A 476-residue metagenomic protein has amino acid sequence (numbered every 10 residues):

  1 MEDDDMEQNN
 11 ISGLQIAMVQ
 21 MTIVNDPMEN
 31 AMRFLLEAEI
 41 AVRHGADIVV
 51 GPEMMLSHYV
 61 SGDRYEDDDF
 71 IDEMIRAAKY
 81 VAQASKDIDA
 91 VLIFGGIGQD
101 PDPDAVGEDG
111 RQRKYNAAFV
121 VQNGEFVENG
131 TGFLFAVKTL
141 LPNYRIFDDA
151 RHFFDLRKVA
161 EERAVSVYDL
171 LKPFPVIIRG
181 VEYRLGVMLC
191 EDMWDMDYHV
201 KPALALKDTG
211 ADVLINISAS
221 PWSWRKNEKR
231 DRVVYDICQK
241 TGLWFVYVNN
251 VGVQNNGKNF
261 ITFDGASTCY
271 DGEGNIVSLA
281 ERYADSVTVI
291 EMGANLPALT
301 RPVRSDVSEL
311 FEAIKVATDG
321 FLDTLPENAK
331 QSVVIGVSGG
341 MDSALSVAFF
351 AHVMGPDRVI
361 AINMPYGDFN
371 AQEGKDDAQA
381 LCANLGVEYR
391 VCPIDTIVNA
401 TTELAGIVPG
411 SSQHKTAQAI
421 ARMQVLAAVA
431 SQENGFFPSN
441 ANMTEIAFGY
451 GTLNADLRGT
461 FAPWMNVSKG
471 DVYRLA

Functional and structural regions predicted by a protein language model:
E2-G336, H352-R358, E373, N384 (+1 more regions): Enzyme catalytic cores with a strong preference for nitrogen-chemistry domains
R33, A313, D377, V425 (+1 more regions): Charged catalytic carboxylate motif
M55-H58, Q99-D102, D342, N399 (+1 more regions): Short, active-site-adjacent cap segments at secondary-structure transitions
Y59, S338-A351, A405, A455: Short glycine/threonine-rich loop-to-helix capping motif typified by GTGT followed within a few residues by an Asp-Pro
L140-P142, F147-V165, G180, K207-G210 (+2 more regions): Active-site adenylate/phosphate-handling loop in enzymes that bind or generate adenylated species
R282-E291, R358-N363, G367, A371-S411 (+3 more regions): A conserved beta-strand->alpha-helix junction
K330-D342, D395-V398, N442-T444: A glycine-rich phosphate-binding loop feature that marks nucleotide/adenosyl-phosphate handling sites
S343-S346, A371-Q372, M423: Short glycine/serine/threonine-rich phosphate/pyrophosphate-binding segments that cradle anionic phosphate groups
